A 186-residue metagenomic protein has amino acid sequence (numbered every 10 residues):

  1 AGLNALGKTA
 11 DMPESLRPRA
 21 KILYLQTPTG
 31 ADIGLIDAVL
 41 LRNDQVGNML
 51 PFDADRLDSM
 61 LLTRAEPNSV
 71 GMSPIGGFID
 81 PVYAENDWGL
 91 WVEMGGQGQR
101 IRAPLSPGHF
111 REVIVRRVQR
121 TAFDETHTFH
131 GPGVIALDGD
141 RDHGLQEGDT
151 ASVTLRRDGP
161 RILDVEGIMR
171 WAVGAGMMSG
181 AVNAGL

Functional and structural regions predicted by a protein language model:
A1-A84: Catalytic core of DAGKc-family lipid kinases
R19-K21, G34-L35, E66, N86-D87 (+4 more regions): A generic structural signal for well-ordered coil/turn residues at beta-strand boundaries that shape enzyme active-site
N68-S106: Active-site beta-loop-alpha substructure in enzyme catalytic cores, prototypically the cysteine-centered nucleophile
W91-L186: ATP/nucleoside-binding phosphotransfer catalytic cores, i.e., glycine-rich phosphate-binding loops
